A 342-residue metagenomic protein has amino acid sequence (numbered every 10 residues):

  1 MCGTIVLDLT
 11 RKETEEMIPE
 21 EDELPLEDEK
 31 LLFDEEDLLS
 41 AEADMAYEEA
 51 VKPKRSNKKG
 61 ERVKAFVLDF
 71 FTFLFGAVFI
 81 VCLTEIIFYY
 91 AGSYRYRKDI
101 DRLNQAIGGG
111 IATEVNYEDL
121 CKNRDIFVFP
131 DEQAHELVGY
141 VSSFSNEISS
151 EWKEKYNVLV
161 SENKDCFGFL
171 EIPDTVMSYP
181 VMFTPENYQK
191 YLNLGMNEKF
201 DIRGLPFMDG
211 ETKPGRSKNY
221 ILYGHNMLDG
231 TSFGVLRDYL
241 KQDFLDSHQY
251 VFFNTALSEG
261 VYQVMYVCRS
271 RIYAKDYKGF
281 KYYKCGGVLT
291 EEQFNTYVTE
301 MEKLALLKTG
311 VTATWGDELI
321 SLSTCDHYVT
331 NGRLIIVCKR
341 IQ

Functional and structural regions predicted by a protein language model:
M1-N116, C325, K339: Gram-positive cell-envelope targeting signals
F66, F79-Q342: Solvent-exposed, non-transmembrane regions of membrane-associated and secreted proteins
